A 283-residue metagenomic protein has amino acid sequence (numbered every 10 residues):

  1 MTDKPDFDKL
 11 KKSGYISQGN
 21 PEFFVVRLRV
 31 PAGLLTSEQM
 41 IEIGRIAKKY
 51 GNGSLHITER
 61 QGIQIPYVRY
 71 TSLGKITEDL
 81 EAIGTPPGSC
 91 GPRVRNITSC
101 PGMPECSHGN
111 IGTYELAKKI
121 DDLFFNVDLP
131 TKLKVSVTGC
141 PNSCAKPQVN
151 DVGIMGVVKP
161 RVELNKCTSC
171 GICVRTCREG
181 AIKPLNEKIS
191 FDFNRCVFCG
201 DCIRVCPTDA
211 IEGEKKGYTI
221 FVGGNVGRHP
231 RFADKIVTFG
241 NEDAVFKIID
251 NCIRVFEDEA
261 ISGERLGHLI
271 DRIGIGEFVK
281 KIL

Functional and structural regions predicted by a protein language model:
M1-D8: Long, contiguous juxta-domain segments that are non-catalytic but functionally important
T2, V26-P160, L164-T168, I172 (+1 more regions): Small-residue-enriched alpha-helical segments and adjacent helix-cap loops that form tight helix-helix packing
D8-L34, T98-G102, A233-D234: Short glycine-/aliphatic-rich beta-strand segments at the starts of folded cytosolic domains
I16, V152-G156, Y218-N225: Short beta-strand elements
T138-S143, K159, I172-R175, I189 (+2 more regions): Short acidic/polar capping segments at secondary-structure boundaries
I172-F191, V197, D201-Y218: Iron-sulfur cluster-binding cysteine motifs and their immediate structural context in ferredoxin-like electron-transfer
K216, G224-A260: A hydrophobic, small-residue-rich beta->alpha segment in the mid-to-C-terminal subdomain of diverse proteins
I261-K281: Bimodal "functional hotspot" detector
